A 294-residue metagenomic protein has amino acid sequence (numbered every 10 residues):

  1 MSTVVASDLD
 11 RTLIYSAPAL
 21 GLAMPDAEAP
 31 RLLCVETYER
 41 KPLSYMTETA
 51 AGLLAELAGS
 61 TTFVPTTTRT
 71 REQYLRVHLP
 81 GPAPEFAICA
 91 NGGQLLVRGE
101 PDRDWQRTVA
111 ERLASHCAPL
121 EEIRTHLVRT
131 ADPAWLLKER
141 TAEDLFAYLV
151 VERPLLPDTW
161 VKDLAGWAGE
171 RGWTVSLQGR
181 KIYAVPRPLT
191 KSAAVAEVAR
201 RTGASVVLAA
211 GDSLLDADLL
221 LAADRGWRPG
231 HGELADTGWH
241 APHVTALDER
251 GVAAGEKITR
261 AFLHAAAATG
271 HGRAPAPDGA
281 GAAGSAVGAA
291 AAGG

Functional and structural regions predicted by a protein language model:
M1-P65, Q73-L75: Active-site neighborhood of HAD-like aspartate-dependent phosphohydrolases
S2, S60-T61, P84, N91 (+3 more regions): Short, well-ordered alpha-helix to beta-strand connector turns
A6, V64-T67, A87-C89, K138 (+2 more regions): A structural signal for short, well-ordered beta-strand segments and their strand-loop junctions that often border
S16-A17, A23, Y74-V77, R98-G99 (+2 more regions): Short glycine-/acidic-enriched loop or helix-start segments at secondary-structure transitions that form or flank
G21, S192-G294: Mg2+-dependent phosphoryl-transfer enzymes with acidic/Ser/Thr/Gly-rich catalytic loops
G21-P25, G81-A83, G226: Glycine-rich, phosphate-binding/catalytic loops in enzymes
S44-R129: Active-site phosphate-binding/coordination module
R124-L208, S213-A222: Conserved acidic, metal-coordinating active-site core of Asp-based, Mg2+-dependent phosphoryl-transfer enzymes
